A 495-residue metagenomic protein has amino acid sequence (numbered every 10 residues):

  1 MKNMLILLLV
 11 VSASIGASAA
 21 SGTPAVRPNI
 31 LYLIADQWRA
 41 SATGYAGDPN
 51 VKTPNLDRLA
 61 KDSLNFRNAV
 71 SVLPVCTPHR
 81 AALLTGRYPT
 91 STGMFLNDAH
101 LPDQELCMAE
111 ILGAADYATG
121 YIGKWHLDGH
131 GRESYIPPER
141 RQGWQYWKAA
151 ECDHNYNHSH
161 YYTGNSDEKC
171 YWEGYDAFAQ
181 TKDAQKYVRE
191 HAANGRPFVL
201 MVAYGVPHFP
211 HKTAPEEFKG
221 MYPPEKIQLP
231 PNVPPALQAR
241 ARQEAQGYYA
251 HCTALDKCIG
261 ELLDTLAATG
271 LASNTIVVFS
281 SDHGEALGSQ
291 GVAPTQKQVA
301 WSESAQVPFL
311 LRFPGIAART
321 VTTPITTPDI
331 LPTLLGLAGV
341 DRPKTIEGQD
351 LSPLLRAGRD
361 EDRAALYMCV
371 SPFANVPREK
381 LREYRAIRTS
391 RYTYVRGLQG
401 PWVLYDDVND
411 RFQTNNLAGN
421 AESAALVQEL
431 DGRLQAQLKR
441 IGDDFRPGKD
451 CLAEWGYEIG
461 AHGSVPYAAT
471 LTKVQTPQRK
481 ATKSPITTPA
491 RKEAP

Functional and structural regions predicted by a protein language model:
K2, L7-L9, I15-G397, W402 (+3 more regions): Formylglycine-dependent sulfatase
L438-G442: Short arginine-rich
D443-A461: Short, charged, surface-exposed hinge/linker loops at domain edges that act as mobile lids or interdomain connectors
